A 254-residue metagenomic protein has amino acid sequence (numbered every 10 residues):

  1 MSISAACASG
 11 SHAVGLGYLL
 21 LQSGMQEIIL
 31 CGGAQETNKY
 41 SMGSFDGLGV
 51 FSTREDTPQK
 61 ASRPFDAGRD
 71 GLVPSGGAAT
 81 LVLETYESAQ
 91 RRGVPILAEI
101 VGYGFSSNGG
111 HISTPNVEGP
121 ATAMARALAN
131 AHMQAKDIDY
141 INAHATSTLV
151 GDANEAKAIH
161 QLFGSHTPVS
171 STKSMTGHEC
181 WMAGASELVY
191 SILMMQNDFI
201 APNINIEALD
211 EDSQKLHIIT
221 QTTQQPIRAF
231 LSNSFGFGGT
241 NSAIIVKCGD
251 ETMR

Functional and structural regions predicted by a protein language model:
M1-A34, V73-V94, H178-I200, I244: Active-site-proximal alpha-helical scaffold in enzymes
M1-A5, Q26-A34, P95-Y103, K136-A143 (+2 more regions): Beta-strand segments within the central parallel beta-sheet cores of soluble alpha/beta enzyme folds
M1-L16, M25, L48-P74, A156-A185: Conserved catalytic cysteine-centered active-site region of acyl-thioester-dependent Claisen-condensing enzymes
G10, G17, F45, V82 (+5 more regions): Conserved small-residue
G15, L19, T37-R91, Q221-Q225 (+1 more regions): Glycine-/small-residue-rich "gating" segment that lines the acyl/pantetheine channel and substrate pocket
D56-A131, Y140: Condensing-enzyme catalytic core mediating Claisen C-C bond formation in acyl metabolism
G109-P120, S147-F163, E179-S186: Short glycine/threonine-rich loop-to-helix capping motif typified by GTGT followed within a few residues by an Asp-Pro
A131-D137, Q214-R254: Flexible, low-complexity linker/loop segments at domain and module junctions
